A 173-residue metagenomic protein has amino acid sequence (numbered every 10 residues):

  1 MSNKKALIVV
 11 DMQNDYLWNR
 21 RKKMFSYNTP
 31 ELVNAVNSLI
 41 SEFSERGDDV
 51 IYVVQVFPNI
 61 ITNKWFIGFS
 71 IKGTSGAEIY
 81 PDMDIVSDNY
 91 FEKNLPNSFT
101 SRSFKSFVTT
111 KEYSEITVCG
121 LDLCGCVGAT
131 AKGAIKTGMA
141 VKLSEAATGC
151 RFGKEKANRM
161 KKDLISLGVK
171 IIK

Functional and structural regions predicted by a protein language model:
M1-Y90, T110, V169: Active-site acidic carboxylates
A35-E42, V127-K136: Histidine-anchored nucleotide/phosphate-binding helix
D48, Y113, M139, A146 (+1 more regions): Short phosphate-binding/catalytic loops that engage adenosine nucleotides
G68-I71, I135-K136, N158-K162: Short, hinge-like loop/turn segments at secondary-structure boundaries
K93-K111: Alpha-helical scaffold elements lining the catalytic groove of polysaccharide deacetylases
T117-G120, M139-G153: A short glycine-rich beta-strand->turn/loop micro-motif centered on a GG-aromatic cluster
R151-S166: Active-site-proximal loop->helix
